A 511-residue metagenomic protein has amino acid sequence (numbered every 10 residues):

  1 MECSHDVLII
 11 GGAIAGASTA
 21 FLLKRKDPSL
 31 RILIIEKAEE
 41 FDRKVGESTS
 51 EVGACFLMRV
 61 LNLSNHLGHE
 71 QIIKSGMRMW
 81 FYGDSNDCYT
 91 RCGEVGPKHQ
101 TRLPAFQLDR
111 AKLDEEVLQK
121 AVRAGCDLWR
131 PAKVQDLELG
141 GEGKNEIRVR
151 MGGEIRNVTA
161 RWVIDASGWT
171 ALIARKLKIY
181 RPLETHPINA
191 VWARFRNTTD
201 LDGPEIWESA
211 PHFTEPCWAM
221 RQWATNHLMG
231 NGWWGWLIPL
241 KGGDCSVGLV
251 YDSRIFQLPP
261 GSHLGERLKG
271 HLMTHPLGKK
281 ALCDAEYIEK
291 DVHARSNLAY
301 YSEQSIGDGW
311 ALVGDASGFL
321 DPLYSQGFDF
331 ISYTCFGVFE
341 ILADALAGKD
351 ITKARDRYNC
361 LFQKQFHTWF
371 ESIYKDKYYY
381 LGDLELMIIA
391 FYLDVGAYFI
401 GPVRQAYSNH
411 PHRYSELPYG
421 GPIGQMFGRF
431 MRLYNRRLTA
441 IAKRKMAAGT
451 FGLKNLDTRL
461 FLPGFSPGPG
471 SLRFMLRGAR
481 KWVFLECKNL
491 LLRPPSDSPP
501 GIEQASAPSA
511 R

Functional and structural regions predicted by a protein language model:
E2-A15, L33: Beta1/beta-strand and adjacent pyrophosphate-binding region of the FAD-binding site in flavoprotein oxidoreductases
K24-V45: Glycine-rich FAD pyrophosphate-binding loop
D42-D87: N-terminal FAD cofactor-binding segment of flavoenzymes
Y89-L108, E146, V250-R254: Helix-loop-beta segment of a Rossmann-like dinucleotide-binding subdomain
K98-Q119, Q257-S262: Short beta-strand to alpha-helix junction loop
K120-G278, C335: Predominantly flavin-linked oxidoreductase catalytic cores and closely associated redox partners
N231-W233, P239, I255-Y374: FAD/FMN-dependent oxidoreductases across multiple families
I341-R511: C-terminal helical "tail/cap" subdomain of flavin- and related membrane-associated enzymes
